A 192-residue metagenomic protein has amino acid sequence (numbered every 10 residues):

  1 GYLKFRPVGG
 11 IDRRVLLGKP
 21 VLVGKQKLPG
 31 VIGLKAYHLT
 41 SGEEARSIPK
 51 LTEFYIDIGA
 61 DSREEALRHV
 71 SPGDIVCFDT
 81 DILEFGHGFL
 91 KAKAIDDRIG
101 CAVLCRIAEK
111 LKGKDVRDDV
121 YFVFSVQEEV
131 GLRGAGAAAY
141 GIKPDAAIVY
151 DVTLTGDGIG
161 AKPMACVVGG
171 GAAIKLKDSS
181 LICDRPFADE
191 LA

Functional and structural regions predicted by a protein language model:
G1-A192: N-terminal hydrophobic/helix-forming segments and targeting peptides
